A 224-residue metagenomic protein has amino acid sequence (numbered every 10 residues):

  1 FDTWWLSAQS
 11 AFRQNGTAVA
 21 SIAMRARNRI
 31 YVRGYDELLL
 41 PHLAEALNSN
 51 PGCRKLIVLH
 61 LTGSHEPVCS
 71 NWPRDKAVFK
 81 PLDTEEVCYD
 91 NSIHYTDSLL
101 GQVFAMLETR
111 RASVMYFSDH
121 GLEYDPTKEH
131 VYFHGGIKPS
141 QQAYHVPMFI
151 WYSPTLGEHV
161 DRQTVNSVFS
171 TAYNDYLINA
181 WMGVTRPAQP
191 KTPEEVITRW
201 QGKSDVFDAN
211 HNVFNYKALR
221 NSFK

Functional and structural regions predicted by a protein language model:
F1-A77, H145, T171, Y176-G202: Active-site-proximal alpha/beta segments of enzymes that process anionic O-linked groups
T3, V114-Y116, M148: Hydrophobic/aromatic residues located in beta-strands of well-ordered beta-sheets within soluble catalytic
A11-N15, T62-R110, K128, G136-P147: Active-site-proximal cap/lid insertion segments
A20-R27, R74-T84, H130-G135, L156-H159: Short glycine/proline- and charge-enriched loop/turn segments that cap or connect secondary-structure elements
V32-D36, E85, Y89-T96, Q163-T171: Aromatic-acidic/polar surface patches that form glycan- and anion
P41-E45, Y132-I137: Alpha-helical scaffolding within the catalytic cores of extracellular/periplasmic polymer-degrading hydrolases
Y95-F133, D175-M182: Metal-dependent active-site segment of extracytoplasmic phospho-/sulfohydrolases and closely related
A105-L107, K128, I137-P139, I150-K224: Membrane-interface soluble catalytic domains
